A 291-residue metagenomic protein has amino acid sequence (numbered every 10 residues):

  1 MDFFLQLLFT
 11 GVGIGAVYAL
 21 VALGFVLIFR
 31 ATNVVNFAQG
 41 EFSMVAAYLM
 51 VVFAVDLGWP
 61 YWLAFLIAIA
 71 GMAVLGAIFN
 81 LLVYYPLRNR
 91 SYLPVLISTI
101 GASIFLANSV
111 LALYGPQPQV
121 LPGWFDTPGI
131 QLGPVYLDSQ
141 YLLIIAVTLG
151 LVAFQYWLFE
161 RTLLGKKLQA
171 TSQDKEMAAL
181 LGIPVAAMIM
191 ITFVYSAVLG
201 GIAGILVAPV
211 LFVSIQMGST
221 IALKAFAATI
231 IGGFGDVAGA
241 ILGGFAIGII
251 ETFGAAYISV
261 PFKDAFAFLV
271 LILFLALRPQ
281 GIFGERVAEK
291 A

Functional and structural regions predicted by a protein language model:
M1-V21, L49, L57-A64, R90-V95 (+3 more regions): Membrane-interfacial amphipathic/re-entrant helices at transmembrane-helix boundaries
F9, A31-I78, L82, S214 (+1 more regions): Membrane-embedded helix boundary and interhelical linker motif in transport proteins
I14-G15, Y136-S214, V237-G243: Helix-loop-helix "hairpin" substructures at the membrane interface of multi-pass membrane proteins
Y18, A22, G58-A70, F193-G200 (+1 more regions): Transmembrane alpha-helical segments in multi-pass inner-membrane proteins
L27-A47, Y61, N89-P94, L164-K167 (+6 more regions): Short, non-helical or kinked segments that cap or interrupt transmembrane helices
A47-V51, I69-L75, A102-V110, V147-Y156 (+3 more regions): Hydrophobic core segments of alpha-helical transmembrane domains in multi-pass membrane transport and ion-translocation
W59-A102, S109, L242-I247, R278-P279: Alpha-helical transmembrane segments within multi-pass membrane transporters and channels
L87, S91-R161, M188, F253 (+4 more regions): Transmembrane helix-bundle core of multi-pass membrane transporters and related energy-transducing complexes
